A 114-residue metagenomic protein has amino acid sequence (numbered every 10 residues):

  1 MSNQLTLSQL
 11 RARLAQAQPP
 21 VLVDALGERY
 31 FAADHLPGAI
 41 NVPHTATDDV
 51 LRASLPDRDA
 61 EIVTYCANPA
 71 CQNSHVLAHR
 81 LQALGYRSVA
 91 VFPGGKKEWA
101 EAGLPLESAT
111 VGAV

Functional and structural regions predicted by a protein language model:
M1-V21, E28-T64, N68-V114: Rhodanese-like catalytic fold shared by cysteine-dependent sulfurtransferases and DSP/PTP-type phosphatases
